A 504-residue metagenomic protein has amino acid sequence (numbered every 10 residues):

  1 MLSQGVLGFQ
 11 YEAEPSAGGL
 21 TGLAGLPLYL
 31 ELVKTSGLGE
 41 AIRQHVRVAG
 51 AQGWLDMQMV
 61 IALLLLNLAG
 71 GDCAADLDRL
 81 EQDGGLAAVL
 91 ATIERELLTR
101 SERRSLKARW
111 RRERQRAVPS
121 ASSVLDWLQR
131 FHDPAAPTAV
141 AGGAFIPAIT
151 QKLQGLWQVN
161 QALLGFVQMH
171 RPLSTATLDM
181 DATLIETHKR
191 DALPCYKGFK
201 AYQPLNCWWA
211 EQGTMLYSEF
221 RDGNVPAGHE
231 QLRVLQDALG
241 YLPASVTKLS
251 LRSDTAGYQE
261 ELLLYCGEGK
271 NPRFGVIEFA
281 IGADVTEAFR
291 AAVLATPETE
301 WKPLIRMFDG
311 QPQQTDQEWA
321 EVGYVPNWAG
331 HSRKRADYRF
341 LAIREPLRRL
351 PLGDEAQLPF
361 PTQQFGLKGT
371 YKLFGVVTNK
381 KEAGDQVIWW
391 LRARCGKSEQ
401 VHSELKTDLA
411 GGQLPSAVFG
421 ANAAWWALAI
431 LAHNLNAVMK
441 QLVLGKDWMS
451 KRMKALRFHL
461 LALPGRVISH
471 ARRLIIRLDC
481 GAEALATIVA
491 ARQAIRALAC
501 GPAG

Functional and structural regions predicted by a protein language model:
M1-A201, N206-N224, L232-A244, P272 (+2 more regions): Dynamic "connector" segments at or just before major functional cores
M1-Y11, G275-T407, A490-G504: An anionic, glycine-rich sequence signature occurring as long contiguous blocks
L20, G50-Q58, S416-W425, S450: Structural motif
L77, D385-A424, L428-M439: Short amphipathic alpha-helical "interface-anchor" segments enriched in bulky aromatics
E94, A192-K197, Y265-K270, L294-E300 (+1 more regions): Short secondary-structure boundary/capping segments
V225-A288: Domain-level cores of phosphate- or acyl-group-handling catalytic modules
A437-V438, L442-F458, A462: Conserved nucleotidyltransferase catalytic core and NTase-mimicking acidic/glycine-rich helix/loop elements in nucleic
